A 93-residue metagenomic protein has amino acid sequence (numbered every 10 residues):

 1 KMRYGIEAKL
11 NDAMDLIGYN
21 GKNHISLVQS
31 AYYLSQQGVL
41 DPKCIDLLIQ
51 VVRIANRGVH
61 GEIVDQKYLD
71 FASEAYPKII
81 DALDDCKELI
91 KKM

Functional and structural regions predicted by a protein language model:
K1-M14: Short, hydrophobic, well-ordered secondary-structure elements
K1-M2, S26, L47-Q50: Residue-level detector of well-ordered alpha-helical segments, enriched for hydrophobic/aromatic packing positions
A8, Q36-Q37, I80: Generic alpha-helical secondary structure signal
M14-D46: Short, charged amphipathic alpha-helical segments flanked by flexible coils
K43-M93: Charge-enriched, short contiguous segments at helix-coil
